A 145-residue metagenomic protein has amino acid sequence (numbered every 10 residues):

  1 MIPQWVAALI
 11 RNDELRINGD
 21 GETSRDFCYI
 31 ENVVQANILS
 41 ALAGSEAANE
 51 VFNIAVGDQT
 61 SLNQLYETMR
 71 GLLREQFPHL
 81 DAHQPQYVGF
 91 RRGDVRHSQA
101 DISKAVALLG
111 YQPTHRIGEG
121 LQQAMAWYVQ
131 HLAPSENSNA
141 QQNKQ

Functional and structural regions predicted by a protein language model:
A7-Q145: C-terminal substrate-binding subdomain of Rossmann-fold SDR/epimerase-dehydratase oxidoreductases
